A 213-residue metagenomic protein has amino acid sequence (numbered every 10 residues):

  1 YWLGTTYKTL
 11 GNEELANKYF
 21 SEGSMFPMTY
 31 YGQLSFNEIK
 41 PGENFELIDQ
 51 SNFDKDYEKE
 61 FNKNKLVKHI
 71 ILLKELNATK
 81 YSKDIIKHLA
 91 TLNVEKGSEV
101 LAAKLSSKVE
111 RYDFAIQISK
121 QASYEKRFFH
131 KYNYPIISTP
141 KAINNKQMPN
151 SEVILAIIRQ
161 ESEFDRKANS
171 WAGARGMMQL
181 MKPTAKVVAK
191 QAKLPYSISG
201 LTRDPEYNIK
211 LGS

Functional and structural regions predicted by a protein language model:
L3-T6, L10-G23, M28, Q33-F36 (+2 more regions): Catalytic glycan-binding domains that act on GlcNAc-containing polysaccharides
G23-S24, K59, I71-E75, K104: Generic alpha-helical structural element
Q33-K40, F45-I48: Short, charge-rich, low-complexity alpha-helical interaction segments
L47-S51, S98-E99: Short N-terminal helix-initiation segments at or just after the protein's N-terminus
S51-N64: TPR-adjacent "capping" and linker segments in tetratricopeptide-repeat scaffold/adaptor proteins
F61-K68, G97-S98, P149: Alpha-helix N-cap/N′ positions at the starts of helices
N64-Y81, I85: Alpha-helical segment of the N-proximal tetratricopeptide repeat
